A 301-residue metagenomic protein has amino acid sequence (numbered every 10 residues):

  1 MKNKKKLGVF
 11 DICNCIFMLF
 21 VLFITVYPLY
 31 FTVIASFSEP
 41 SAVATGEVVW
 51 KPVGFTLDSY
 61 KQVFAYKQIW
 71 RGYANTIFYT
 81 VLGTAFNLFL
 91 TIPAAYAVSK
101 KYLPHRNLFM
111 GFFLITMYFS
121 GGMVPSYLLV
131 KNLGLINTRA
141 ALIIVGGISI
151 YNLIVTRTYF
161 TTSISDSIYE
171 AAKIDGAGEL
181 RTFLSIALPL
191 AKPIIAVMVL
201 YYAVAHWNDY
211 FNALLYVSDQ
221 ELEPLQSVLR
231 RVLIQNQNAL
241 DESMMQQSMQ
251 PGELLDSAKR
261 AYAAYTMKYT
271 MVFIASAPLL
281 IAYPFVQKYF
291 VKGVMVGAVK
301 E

Functional and structural regions predicted by a protein language model:
K2-E301: A hydrophobic, multi-pass inner-membrane permease signature
